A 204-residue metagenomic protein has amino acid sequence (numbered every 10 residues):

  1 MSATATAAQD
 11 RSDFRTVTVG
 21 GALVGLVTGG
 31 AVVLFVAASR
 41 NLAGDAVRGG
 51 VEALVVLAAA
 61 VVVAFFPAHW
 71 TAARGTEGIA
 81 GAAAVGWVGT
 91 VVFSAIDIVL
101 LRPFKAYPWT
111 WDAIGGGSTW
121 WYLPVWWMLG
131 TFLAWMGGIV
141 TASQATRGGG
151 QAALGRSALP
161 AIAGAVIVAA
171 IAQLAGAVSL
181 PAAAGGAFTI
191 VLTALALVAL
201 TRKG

Functional and structural regions predicted by a protein language model:
S2-V88, V92, I96-G204: Juxtamembrane/disordered regions of integral membrane proteins
